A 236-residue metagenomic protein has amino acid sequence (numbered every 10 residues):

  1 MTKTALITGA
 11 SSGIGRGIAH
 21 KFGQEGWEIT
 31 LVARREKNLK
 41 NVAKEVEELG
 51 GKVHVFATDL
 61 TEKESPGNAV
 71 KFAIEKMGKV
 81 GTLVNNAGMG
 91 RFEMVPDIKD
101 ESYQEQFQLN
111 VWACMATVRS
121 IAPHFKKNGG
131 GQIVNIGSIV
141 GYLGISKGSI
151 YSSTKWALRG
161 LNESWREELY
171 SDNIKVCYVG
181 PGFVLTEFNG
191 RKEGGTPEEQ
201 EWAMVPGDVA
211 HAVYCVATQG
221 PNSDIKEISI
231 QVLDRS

Functional and structural regions predicted by a protein language model:
S11-G13: Conserved glycine-rich cofactor-binding loop
E25-N41: Conserved glycine-rich Rossmann-like NAD(P)H-binding loop of the short-chain dehydrogenase/reductase
K37, A57-N68, D100: The beta1-alpha1 cofactor-binding region of Rossmann-like NAD(H)/NADP(H)-dependent oxidoreductases
M94-V95, K99-Q104: Substrate-binding pocket helix/loop in short-chain dehydrogenase/reductase
V118, T154: Active-site helix of classical SDR
S138: Residue(s) in the substrate-gating loop at a strand-loop-helix junction that position the organic substrate next
Y178-V179, T196-S236: C-terminal helical subdomain
